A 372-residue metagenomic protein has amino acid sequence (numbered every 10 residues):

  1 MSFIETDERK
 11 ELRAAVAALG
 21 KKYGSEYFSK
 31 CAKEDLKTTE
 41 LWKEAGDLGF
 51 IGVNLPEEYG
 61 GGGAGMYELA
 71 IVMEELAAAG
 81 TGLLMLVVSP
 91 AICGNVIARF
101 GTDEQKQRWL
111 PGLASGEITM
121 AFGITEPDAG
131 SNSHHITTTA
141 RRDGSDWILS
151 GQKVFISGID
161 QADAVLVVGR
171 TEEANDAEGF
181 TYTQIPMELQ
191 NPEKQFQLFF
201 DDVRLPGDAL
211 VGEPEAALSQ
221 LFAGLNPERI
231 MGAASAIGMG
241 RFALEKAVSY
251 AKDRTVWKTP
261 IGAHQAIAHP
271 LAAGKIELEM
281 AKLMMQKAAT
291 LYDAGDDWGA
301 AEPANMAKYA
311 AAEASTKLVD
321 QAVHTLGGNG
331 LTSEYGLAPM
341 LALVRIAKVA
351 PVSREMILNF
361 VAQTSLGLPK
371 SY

Functional and structural regions predicted by a protein language model:
M1-A79, L83, F100-Q105, G112 (+6 more regions): Alpha-helical interface subdomain recognition
A64-G65, N132-H134, G158-A162, D176-A177 (+1 more regions): Short glycine/proline-enriched turns and hinge-like loops at secondary-structure junctions
L86-V88, D128-S131, F155-G158, T171-A174 (+1 more regions): Short Gly/Pro-enriched turn/cap motifs at secondary-structure boundaries
A91-F100: Helix-loop "lid/cap" segments that line or gate small-molecule binding pockets
G116-I124: A short, Trp-centered hydrophobic/proline-enriched beta-strand micro-motif
H135-T137, E178-V203: Flexible, small-/acidic-enriched active-site or ligand-binding loops
S150-T183: A short core secondary-structure module
L198, D202-Q220: Long, acidic (Asp/Glu-rich), low-complexity accessory segments flanking structured domains
